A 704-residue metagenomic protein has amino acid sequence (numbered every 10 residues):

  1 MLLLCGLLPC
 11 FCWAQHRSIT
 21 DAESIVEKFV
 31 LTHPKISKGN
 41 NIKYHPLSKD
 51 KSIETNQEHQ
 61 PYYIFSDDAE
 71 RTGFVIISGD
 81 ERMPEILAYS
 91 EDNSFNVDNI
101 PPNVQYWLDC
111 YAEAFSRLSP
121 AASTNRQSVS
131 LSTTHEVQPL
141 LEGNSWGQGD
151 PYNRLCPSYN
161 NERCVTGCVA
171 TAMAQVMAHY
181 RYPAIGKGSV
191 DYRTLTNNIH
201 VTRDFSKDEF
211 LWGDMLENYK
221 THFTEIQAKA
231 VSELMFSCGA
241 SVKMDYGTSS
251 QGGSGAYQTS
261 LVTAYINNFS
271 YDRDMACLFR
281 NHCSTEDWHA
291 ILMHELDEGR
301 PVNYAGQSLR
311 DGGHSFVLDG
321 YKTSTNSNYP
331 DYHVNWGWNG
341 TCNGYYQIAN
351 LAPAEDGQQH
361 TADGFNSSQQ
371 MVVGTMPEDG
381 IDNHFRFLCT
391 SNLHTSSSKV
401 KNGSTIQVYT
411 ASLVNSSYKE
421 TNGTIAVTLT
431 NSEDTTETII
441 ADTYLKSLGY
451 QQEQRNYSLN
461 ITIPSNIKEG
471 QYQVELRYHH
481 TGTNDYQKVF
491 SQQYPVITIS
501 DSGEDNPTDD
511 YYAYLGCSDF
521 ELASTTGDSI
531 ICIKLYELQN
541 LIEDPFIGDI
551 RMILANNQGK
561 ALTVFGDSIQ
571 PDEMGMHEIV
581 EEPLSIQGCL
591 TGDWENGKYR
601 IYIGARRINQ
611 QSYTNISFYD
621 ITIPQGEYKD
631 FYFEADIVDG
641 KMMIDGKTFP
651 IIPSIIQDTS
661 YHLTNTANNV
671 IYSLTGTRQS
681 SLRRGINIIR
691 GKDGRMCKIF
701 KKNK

Functional and structural regions predicted by a protein language model:
M1-I19, K243, Y265: Bacterial Sec-dependent N-terminal signal peptides
C10-F11, I652-K704: C-terminal outer-membrane/trafficking sorting elements
S18, A22, V26, V30 (+7 more regions): Noncatalytic regulatory segments and standalone regulatory/sensor domains
K43, S48-R71, T263, N267-N335 (+1 more regions): Active-site-adjacent substructure of cysteine-protease-like catalytic cores
I86-G253: Active-site-adjacent structural segments surrounding the nucleophilic cysteine of cysteine proteases and isopeptidases
S367-T390, T508, P650-R678: Residue-level detector of functionally pivotal "anchor" positions at catalytic/ligand-binding pockets or at interdomain
H394-T424, Q454-N460, E521-D549, P583-S585: Contiguous beta-strand segments within globular domains
G482-S518, N609-I652: Short beta-strand elements
